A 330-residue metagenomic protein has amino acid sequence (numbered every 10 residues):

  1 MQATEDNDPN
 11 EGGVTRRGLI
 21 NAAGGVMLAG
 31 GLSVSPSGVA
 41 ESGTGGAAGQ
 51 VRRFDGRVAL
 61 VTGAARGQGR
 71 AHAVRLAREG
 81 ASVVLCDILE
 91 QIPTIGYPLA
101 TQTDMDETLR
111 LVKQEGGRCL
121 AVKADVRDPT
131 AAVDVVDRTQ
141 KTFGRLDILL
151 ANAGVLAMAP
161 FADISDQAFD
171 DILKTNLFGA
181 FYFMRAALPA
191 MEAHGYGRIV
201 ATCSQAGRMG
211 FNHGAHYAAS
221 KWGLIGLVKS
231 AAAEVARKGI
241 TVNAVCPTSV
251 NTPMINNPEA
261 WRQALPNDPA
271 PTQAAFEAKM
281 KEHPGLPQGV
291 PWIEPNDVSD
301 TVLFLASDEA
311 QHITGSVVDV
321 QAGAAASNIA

Functional and structural regions predicted by a protein language model:
M1-V14, E41, A153: N-terminal secretory signal peptides
V112, P160-F161, A168-L173: Substrate-binding pocket helix/loop in short-chain dehydrogenase/reductase
M184, S220, V228: Active-site helix of classical SDR
P189, A233-E234, Q311: Alpha-helical segment proximal to the catalytic Tyr-Lys
S204: Residue(s) in the substrate-gating loop at a strand-loop-helix junction that position the organic substrate next
M209, V302-L303, T314-A330: Short C-terminal tail/terminal secondary-structure segment of NAD(P)H-dependent dehydrogenase/reductase domains
A236, T241, I313-G315: Short, small/polar-rich loop/turn modules that mediate ligand/substrate recognition or access, typified
